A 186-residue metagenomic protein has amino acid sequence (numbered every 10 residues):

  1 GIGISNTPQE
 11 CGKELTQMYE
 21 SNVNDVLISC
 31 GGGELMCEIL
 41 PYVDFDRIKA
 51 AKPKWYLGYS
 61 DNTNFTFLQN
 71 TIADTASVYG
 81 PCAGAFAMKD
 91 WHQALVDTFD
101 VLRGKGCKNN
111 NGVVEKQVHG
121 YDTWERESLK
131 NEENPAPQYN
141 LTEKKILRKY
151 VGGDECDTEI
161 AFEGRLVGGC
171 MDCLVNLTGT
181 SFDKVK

Functional and structural regions predicted by a protein language model:
G1-V23: ATP/NTP phosphate-donor binding region
D25-V26, W55: Short, Asp-centered acidic motifs that coordinate Mg2+ and/or phosphate in catalytic or ligand-binding sites
I28-Y42: N-terminal glycine-rich "phosphate-gripper" loop used for MgATP/nucleotide binding and carboxylate activation
G32-E34, N62-T63, D172: Short glycine-enriched loops at secondary-structure junctions
V43-L68, A76-G84: Short, acidic/small-residue loops that bind anionic groups at enzyme active sites
A76-D172: Conserved anion/nucleotide-ligand pocket segment
L166-K186: Oxyanion-binding "anion nests"
